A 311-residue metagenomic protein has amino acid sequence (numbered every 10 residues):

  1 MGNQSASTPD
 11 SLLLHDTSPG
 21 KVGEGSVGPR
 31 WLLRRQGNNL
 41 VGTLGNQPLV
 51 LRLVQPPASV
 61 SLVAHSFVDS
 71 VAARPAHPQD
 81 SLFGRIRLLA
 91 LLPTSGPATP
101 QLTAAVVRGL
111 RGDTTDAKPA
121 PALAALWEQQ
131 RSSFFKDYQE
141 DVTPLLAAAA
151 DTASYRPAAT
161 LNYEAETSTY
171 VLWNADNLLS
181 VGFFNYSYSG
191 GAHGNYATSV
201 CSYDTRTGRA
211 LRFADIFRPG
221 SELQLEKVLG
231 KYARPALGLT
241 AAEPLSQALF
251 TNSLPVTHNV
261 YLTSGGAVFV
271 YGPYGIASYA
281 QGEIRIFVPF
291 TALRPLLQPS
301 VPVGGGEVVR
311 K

Functional and structural regions predicted by a protein language model:
M1-Q36, L44: Central antiparallel beta-sheet cores of small beta-barrel/beta-sandwich binding domains
G2, A6-D10, G37-A73, N195-S202 (+1 more regions): Edge beta-strand at a domain terminus
H15-P19, G182-Y188, G272-Y274: Generic short beta-strand segments
S26-P29, E164-T167, G194-S199, P255: Short, surface-exposed coil-to-beta transition loops
G28-P29, A214-I286, R294-K311: Short aromatic loop motif centered on NTY/YTY
L40-V41, L179-Y186, A267-Y271: Short beta-strand elements that form the blades of beta-propeller/WD-repeat-like and other beta-sheet-rich scaffold
P56-D176, S180, Y274, A292-K311: Active-site acidic/histidine clusters and adjacent loop/turn architecture that either coordinate catalytic ions
T160, G190-G194: Short consensus segments that form the blades of beta-propeller domains, in both extracellular/periplasmic
